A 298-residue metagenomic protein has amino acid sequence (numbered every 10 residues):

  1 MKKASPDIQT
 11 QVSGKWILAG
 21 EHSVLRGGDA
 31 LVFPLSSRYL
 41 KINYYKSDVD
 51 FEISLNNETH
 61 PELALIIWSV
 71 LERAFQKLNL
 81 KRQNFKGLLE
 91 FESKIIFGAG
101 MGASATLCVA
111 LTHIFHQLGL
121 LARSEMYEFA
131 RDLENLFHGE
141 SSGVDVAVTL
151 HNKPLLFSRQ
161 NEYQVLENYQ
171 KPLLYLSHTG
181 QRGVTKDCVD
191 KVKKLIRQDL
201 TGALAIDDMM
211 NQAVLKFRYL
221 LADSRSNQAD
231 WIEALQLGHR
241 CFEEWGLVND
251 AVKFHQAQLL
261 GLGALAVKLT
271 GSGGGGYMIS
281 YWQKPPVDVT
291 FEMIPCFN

Functional and structural regions predicted by a protein language model:
K2-I17, S23-L25, V32-F33, N43-S69 (+6 more regions): C-terminal nucleotide
S36: Gly/Ser-rich catalytic/binding loops embedded in alpha/beta enzyme cores
Y39: Contiguous ligand/interfacial binding patches
F85-F97: Glycine/charged-rich beta-loop-alpha catalytic/anionic-binding loops adjacent to active sites
S93, A103-S104, S142: Short linear Ser/Thr-Pro motifs
A99-A122: DPxDG-like acidic metal-binding loop motif
M101, G274-G275: Gly/Ser/Thr-rich loops at beta-strand to alpha-helix junctions that form or flank small-molecule/cofactor-binding
L107, Y277-I279: Conserved short hydrophobic patches within well-ordered secondary structure
